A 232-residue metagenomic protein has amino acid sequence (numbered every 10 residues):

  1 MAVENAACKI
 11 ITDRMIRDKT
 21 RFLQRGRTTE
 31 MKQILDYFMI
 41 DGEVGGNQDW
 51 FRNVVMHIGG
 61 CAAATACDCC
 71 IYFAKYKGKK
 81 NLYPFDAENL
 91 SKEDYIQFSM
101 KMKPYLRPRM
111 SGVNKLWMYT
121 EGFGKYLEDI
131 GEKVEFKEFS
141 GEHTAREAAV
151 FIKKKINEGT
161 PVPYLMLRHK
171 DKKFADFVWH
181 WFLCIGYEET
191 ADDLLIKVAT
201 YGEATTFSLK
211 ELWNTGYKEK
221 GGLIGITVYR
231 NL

Functional and structural regions predicted by a protein language model:
E4-A6, I10-L116: Active-site-adjacent structural segments surrounding the nucleophilic cysteine of cysteine proteases and isopeptidases
D68, R168-K172, E203-A204: Solvent-exposed loop/turn segments at secondary-structure junctions within structured extracellular/periplasmic domains
K75, K133, K170, E211: Conserved catalytic or regulatory cores that recognize and/or transform ribose-phosphate-containing ligands
L90-A148: Extracellular-facing segments of soluble proteins and assemblies that are Gly/Ser/Thr-biased and enriched in aromatics
E142-K197, N231: Active-site-adjacent substructure of cysteine-protease-like catalytic cores
A175, Y187-L232: Noncatalytic regulatory segments and standalone regulatory/sensor domains
